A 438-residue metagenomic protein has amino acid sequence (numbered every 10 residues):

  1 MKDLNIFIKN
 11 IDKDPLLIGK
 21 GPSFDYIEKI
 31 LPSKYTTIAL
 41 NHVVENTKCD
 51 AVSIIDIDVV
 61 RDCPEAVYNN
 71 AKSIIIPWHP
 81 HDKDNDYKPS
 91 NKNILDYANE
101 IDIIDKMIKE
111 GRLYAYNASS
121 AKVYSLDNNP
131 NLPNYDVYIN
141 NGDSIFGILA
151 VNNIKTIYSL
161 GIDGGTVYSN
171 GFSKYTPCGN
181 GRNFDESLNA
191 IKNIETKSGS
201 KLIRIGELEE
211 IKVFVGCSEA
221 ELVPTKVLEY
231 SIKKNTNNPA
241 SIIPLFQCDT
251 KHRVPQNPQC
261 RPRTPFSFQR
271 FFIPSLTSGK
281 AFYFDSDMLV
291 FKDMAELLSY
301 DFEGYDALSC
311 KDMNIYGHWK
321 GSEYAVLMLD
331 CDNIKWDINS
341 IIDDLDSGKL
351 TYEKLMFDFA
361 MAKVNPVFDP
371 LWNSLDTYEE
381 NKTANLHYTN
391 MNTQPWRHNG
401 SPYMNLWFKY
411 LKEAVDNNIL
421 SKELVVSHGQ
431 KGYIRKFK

Functional and structural regions predicted by a protein language model:
M1-I211: Metal-ion/cofactor- or nucleotide/acyl-coenzyme-handling active-site neighborhoods
D3-D12, I18-D62, N70-K72, D86 (+3 more regions): N-terminal anchoring/stem segment of glycosyltransferases
K13-D14, C49, A71, R270-F271 (+4 more regions): Short, surface-exposed beta-edge/turn micro-motifs
S23, V44-E45, V59, D163-G165 (+7 more regions): Short, solvent-exposed loop/turn segments at secondary-structure junctions
A39, A115, T156-G161, K201-E207 (+7 more regions): A structural signal for short, well-ordered beta-strand segments and their strand-loop junctions that often border
Y135-N152, Q256-F284, Y305-K311: A conserved donor-nucleotide-binding helix/loop in the catalytic core of Leloir-type glycosyltransferases
E209-I211, C217, P244, D330-K438: A glycosyltransferase accessory/donor-loop signature
Q269-M313, W319, V326-K335: GT-A fold catalytic core of metal-dependent nucleotide-sugar glycosyltransferases, centered on the diacidic
